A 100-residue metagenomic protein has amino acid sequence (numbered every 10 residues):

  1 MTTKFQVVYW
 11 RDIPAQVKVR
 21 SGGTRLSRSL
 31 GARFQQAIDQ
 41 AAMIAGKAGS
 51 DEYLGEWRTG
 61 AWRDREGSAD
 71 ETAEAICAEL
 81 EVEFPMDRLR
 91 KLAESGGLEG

Functional and structural regions predicted by a protein language model:
M1, F5-Q6, L30, G49 (+2 more regions): A general marker of short, structured functional hotspots
M1-R25: Short, charged/polar N-terminal "headpieces" of proteins
T3, R20, M43, E66 (+2 more regions): Residue-level detector of functional hotspots within protein domains
V17, D39, P85: Residue-level marker of positions within ordered structural domains that often coincide with functionally constrained
G22-T59: Acidic, aromatic-enriched beta-alpha/helix-loop junctions
G49-G100: Acidic, low-complexity intrinsically disordered segments
